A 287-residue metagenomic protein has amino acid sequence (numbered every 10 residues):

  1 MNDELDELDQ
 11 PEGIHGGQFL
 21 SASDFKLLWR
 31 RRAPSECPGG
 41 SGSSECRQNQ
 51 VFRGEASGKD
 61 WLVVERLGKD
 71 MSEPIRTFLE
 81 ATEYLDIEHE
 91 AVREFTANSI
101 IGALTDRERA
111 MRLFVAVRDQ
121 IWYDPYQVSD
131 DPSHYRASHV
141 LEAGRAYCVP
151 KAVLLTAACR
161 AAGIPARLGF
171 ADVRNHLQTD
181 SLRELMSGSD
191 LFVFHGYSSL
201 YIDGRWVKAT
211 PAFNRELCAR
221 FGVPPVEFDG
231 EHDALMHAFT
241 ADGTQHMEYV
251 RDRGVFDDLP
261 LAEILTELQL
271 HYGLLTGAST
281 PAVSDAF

Functional and structural regions predicted by a protein language model:
N2-N98: Linear, non-domain "peripheral" regions
P34-G68, S72-P74, Y84, V173-F287: His-Asp-centered catalytic microenvironments across diverse enzyme cores, prominently the transglutaminase-like
M71-A143: Secondary-structure boundary elements
V115-A116, A157, A161, L200: Residue-level signal for well-ordered alpha-helical scaffold segments within enzymatic catalytic domains
P125-S189, V193: Active-site neighborhood of thiol-dependent amide/isopeptide-bond enzymes
